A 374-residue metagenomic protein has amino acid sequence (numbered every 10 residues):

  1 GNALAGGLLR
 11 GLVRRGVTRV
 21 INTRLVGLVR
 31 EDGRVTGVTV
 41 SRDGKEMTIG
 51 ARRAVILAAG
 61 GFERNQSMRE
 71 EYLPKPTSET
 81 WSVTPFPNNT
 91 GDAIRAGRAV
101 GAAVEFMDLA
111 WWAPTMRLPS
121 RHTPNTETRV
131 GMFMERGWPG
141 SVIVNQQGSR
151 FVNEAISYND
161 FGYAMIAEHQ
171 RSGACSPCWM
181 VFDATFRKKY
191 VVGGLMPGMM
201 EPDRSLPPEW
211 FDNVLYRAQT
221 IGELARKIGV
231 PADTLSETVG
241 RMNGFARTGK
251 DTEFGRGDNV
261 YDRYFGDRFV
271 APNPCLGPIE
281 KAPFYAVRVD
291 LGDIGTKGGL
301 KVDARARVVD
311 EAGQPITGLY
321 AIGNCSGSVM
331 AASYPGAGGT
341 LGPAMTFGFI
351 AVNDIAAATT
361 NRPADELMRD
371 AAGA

Functional and structural regions predicted by a protein language model:
G1-I49: Feature captures the FAD/FMN-dependent oxidoreductase FAD-binding
G1-N2, R14, R42-S120, L341 (+2 more regions): Glycine-rich loop(s) and the adjacent beta-strand/alpha-helix scaffold that form part
G1-T18, K75, S141-I143, Q147-R150 (+6 more regions): Conserved N-terminal/central alpha/beta ligand/cofactor-binding core
V26, D43-K45, A54, G61-E63 (+9 more regions): Short, glycine-/Ser/Thr-/acidic-enriched flexible segments
G27, R34, T234-V329, S333: A glycine-rich dinucleotide-binding beta-alpha-beta segment and adjacent secondary-structure elements that constitute
T48, R52, G194-G198, I294-R362: C-terminal structured subdomain/cap of oxidoreductase catalytic cores
T90, I94-V230, T234: An anion/pyrophosphate-binding glycine-rich loop and adjacent beta-alpha core in soluble alpha-beta enzymes
H169-P283, A351-D354, A358, L367-A374: Helix-rich C-terminal "cap"/substrate-channel and partner-interaction subdomain that packs against the flavin-binding
